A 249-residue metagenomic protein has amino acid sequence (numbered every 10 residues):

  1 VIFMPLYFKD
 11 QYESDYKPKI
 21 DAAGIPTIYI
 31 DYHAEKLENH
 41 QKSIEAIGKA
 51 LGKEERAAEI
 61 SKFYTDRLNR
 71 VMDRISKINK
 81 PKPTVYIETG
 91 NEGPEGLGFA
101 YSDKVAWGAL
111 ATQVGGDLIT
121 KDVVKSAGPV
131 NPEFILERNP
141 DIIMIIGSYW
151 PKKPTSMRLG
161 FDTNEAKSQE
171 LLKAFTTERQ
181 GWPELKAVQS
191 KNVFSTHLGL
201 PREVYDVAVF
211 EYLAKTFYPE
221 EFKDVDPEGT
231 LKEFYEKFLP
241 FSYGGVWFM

Functional and structural regions predicted by a protein language model:
V1-A50, G128-A174: Acidic/His-rich segments in extracytoplasmic proteins that coordinate ligands and/or metal ions
E13-K17, Q41, Y101-G108, R179: Short, surface-exposed alpha-helical segments at coil->helix boundaries
D15-E95, L185-K186, K191-M249: Extracytoplasmic substrate-binding proteins
L51-K62, Q113-G116, K121-D122, P129-E137 (+3 more regions): Long, contiguous secondary-structure blocks with strong helical propensity
S76-N79, L110, E133-R138, L185: Short, conserved, surface-exposed binding loops centered on an aromatic residue
Y101-S126, F194: His/Asp/Glu-enriched short active-site or ligand-binding loop at hydrolase and phosphoryl-transfer sites
I142-P151, M157-Y205, F210-E211: Active-site/pore-lining binding-face segments in mid-to-C-terminal subdomains
